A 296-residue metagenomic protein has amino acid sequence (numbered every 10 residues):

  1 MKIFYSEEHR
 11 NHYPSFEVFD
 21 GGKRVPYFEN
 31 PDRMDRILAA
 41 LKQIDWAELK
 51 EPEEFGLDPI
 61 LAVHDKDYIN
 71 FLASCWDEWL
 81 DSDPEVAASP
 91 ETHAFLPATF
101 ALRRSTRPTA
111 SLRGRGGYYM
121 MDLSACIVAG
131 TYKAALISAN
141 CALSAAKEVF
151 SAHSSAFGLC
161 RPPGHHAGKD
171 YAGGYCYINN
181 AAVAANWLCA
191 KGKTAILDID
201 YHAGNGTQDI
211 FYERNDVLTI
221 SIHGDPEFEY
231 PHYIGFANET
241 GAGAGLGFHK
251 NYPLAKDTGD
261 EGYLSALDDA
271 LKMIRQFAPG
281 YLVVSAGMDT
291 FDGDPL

Functional and structural regions predicted by a protein language model:
M1-L296: HDAC/HDAC-like amidohydrolase catalytic core signature
